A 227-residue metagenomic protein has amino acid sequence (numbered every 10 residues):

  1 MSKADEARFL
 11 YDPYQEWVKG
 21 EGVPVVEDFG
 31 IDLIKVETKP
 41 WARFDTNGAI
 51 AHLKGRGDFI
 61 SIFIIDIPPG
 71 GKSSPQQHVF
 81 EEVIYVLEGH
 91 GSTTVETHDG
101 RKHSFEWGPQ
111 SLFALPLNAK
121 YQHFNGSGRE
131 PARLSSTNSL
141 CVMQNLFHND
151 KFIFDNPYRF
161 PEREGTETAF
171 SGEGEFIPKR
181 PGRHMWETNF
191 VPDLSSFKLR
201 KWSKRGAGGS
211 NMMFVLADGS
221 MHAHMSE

Functional and structural regions predicted by a protein language model:
M1-D58, F152-S226: A short, N-terminal "cap"/entry segment at the start of jelly-roll beta-barrel domains of the cupin/DSBH fold
A51-K54, K72-H78, V95, S104-F105 (+2 more regions): Short histidine-centered beta-strand/loop micro-motifs that create catalytic or ligand/metal-coordination sites
I62-I67, F124-G126, N138, S226: A structural feature that tracks compact, well-ordered secondary-structure segments with a strong bias toward
F63, S73-S74, E82, H103 (+2 more regions): Short, conserved secondary-structure segments in the cores of folded domains
P68-P69, H78-H98, E227: Glycine- and acidic-residue-biased ligand/ion/polar-headgroup-sensing regions
K72-S74, S92-T93, S111-F113, L117-H123: Histidine-centered metal-chelating micro-motifs
V83-Y85, A114, R129-H148: A short hydrophobic beta-strand segment most commonly corresponding to one strand of the jelly-roll/cupin
T97-N118, E227: Short acidic-glycine-tyrosine-enriched beta hairpin
